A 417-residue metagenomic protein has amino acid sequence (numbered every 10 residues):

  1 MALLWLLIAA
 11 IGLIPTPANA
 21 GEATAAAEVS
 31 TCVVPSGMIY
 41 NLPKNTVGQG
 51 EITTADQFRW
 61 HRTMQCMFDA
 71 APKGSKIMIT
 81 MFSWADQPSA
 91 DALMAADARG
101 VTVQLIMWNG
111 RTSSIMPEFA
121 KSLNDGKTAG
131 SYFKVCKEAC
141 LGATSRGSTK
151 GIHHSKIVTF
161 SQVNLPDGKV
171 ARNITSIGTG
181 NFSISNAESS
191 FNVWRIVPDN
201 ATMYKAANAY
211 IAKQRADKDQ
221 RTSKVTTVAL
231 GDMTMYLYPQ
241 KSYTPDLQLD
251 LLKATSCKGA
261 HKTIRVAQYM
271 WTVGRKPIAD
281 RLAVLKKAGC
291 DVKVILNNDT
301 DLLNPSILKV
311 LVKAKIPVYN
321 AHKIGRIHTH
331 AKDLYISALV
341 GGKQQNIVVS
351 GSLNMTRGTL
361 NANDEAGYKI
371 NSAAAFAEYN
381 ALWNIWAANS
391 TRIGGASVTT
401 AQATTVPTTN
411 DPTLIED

Functional and structural regions predicted by a protein language model:
M1-E22: Secretory targeting and sorting signals
T24-A26, T404: Ser/Thr-rich, Proline-interspersed low-complexity disordered segments
A26-S75, S83-S256, A260, I295-N346 (+1 more regions): HKD-type phospholipase D/PLD-like phosphodiesterase module
S75-I79, V266-Q268: A short, Trp-centered hydrophobic/proline-enriched beta-strand micro-motif
A96-R99, V284-A288: Short, conserved loop/helix-junction motifs that constitute active-site signature segments in enzyme catalytic cores
L252-A279, A283-L285: Long, repeat-rich segments with strong aromatic
A338-L339, K343-D417: Long, C-terminal catalytic modules of enzymes
